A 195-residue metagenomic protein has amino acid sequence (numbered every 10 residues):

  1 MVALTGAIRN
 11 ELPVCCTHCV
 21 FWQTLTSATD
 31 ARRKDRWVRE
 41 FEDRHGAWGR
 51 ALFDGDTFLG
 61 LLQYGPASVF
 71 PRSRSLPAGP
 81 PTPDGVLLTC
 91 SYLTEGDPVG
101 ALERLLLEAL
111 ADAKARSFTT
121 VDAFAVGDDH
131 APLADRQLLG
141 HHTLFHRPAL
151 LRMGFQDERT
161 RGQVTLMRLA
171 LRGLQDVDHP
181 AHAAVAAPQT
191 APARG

Functional and structural regions predicted by a protein language model:
M1-H18: A short beta-loop-alpha structural element at the N-terminal edge of CoA-dependent acyl/N-acetyltransferase catalytic
V20-G49, D54-G55: Active-site rim helix/loop that mediates acceptor-substrate recognition in acyltransferases
E40, R44, F53, T57-C90 (+3 more regions): Conserved acyl-donor/pantetheine-binding loop and adjacent beta-alpha core of acyl/acetyltransferases and related
W48-R50, D84-V86, Q163-M167: Short beta-strand micro-motifs in enzyme catalytic cores
A51-F53, Q63, L166-A170: Short, well-ordered beta-strand micro-motif
L88, L93, D97-A115: Conserved acetyl-CoA-binding loop-helix of GNAT-fold acetyltransferases
A113-L138: Conserved GNAT acetyl-CoA-binding A-motif
H142-T143, R147-P148, R152-G195: C-terminal "cap" of GNAT-fold acetyltransferases
